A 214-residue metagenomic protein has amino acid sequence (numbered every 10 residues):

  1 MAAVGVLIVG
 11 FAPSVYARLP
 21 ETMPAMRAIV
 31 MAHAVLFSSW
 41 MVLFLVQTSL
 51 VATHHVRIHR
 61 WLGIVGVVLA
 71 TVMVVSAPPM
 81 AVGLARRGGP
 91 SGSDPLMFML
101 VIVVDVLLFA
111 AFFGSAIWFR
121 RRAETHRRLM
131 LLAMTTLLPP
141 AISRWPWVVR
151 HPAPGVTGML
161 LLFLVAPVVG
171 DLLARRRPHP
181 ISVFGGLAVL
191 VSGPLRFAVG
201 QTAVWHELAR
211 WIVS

Functional and structural regions predicted by a protein language model:
M1-S214: Alpha-helical membrane insertion/targeting regions
